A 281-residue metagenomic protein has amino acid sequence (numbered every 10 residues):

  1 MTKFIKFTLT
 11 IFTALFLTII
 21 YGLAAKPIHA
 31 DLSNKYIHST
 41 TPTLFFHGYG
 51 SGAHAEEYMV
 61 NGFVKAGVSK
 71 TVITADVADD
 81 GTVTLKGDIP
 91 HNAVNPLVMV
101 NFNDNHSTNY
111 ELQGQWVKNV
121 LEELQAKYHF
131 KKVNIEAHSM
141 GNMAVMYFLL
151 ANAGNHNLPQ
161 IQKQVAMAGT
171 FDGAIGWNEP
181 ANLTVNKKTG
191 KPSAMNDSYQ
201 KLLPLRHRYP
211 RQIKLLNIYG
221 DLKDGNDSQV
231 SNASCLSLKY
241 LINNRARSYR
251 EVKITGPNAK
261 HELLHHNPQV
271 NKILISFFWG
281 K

Functional and structural regions predicted by a protein language model:
M1-A14: N-terminal Sec-pathway targeting helices
F7, T18-E136, N142-K281: Lipid deacylating catalytic domains
